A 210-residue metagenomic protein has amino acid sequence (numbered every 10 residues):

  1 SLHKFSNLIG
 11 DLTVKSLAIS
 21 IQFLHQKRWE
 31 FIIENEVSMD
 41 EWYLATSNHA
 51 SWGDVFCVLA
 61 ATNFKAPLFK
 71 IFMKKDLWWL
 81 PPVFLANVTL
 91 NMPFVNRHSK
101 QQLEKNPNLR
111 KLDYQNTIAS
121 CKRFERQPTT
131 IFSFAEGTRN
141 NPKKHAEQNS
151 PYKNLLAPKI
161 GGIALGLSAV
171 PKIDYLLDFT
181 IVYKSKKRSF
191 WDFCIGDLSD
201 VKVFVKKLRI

Functional and structural regions predicted by a protein language model:
S1-Y43: N-terminal signal-anchor transmembrane helix
K4-T13, M39-N106: Catalytic core of membrane glycerolipid acyltransferases/transacylases, capturing the structured, soluble-facing
A18-I21, V58, N87, G166: Structural element of the ATP-grasp superfamily
E36, N63, K122-R126, P171: Residue-level signal for alpha-helix termini/capping positions
A50-D54, L112-N116, A157-G161: Short, glycine/acidic-rich beta->alpha junctions
F69, W78-H98, E125-I210: A cross-family acyltransferase "interaction/gating" segment
Q102-L112, A146-K153: Short, flexible/disordered intra-domain loops and linkers
L109-R123: A Trp-anchored, charged/polar loop motif used as the substrate-binding/catalytic surface of acyl/ester-handling
